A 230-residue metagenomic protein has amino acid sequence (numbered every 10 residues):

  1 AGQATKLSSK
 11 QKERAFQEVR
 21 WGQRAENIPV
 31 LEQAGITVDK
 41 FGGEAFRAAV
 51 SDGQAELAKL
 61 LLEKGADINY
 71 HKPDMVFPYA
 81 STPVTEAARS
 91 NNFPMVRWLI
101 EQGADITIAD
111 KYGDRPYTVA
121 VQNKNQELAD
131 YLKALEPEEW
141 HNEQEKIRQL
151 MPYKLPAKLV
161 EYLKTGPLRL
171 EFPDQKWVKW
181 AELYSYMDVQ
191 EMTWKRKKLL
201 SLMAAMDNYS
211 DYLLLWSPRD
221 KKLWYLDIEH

Functional and structural regions predicted by a protein language model:
A1-G2, Q23-Q33, G53-E63, N91-E101 (+1 more regions): Ankyrin repeat structural motif
A4-K6, G35-V38, G65-N69, G103-T107: The conserved C-terminal loop/turn that links adjacent ankyrin repeats
L7-V19, V38-A48, H71-V84, A109-R115: Ankyrin-repeat boundary/"N-cap" motif
Q17-R24, A48-Q54, P78-T82, E86-N92 (+1 more regions): Ankyrin repeat A-helix N-terminal signature
R89-S90, P94-R97, E101-Q102, T107-D114 (+2 more regions): Membrane topogenic helices and adjacent juxtamembrane segments
Y112-D114, T118-P218: A surface-exposed partner-binding patch
K222-H230: A short, surface-exposed interaction/processing loop segment used at functional sites
